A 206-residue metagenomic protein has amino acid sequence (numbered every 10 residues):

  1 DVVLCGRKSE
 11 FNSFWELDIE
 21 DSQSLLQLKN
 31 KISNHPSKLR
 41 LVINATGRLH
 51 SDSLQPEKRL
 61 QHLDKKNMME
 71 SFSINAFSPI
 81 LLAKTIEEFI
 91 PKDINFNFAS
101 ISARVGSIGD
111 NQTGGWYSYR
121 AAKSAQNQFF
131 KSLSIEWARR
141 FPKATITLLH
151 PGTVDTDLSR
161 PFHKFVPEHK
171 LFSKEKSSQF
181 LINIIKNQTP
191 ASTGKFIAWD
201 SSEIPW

Functional and structural regions predicted by a protein language model:
S9-Q27: Rossmann-fold cofactor-recognition segment
K29, A83, F130, S178-L181: Short-chain dehydrogenase/reductase
K31-T46, S51: A glycine-rich helix->loop->beta "capping" turn within Rossmann-like NAD(P)(H)-dependent oxidoreductase domains
I43, A99, I146-L149, S159: Hydrophobic structural elements of the Rossmann-like NAD(P)H-binding subdomain that define the short-chain
R48-D52, P56-I74, P91-R140: Catalytic loop of short-chain dehydrogenase/reductase
S78, L82-I86, I90, F129-F130: Hydrophobic positions on the long internal alpha-helix of Rossmann-like NAD(P)-dependent oxidoreductase domains
W137-V154, S192-F196: Conserved Rossmann-fold SDR core element
T156, R160-W206: C-terminal helical subdomain
